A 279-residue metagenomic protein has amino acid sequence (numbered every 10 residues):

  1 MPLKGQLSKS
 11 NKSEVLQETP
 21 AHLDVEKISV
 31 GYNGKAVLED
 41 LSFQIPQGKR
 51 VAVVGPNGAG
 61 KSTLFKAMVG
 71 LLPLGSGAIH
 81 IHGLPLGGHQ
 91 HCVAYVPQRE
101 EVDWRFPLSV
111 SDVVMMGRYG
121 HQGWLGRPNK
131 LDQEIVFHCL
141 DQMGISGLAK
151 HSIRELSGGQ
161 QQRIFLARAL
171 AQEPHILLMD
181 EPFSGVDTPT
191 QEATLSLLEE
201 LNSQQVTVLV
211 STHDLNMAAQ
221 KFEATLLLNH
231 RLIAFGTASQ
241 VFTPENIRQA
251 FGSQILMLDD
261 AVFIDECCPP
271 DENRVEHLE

Functional and structural regions predicted by a protein language model:
V69: Helix-to-loop junction immediately C-terminal to a conserved catalytic motif
G77-H89: Conserved ABC transporter NBD signature motif
M115, K130-L148: Conserved ABC ATPase "signature" region
S152-L156, Q160: Conserved ABC ATPase signature
E173: Conserved catalytic motifs of ABC-family nucleotide-binding domains
L177-E181: Catalytic Walker B motif of ABC-type/P-loop ATPase nucleotide-binding domains
T243-E279: ABC ATPase nucleotide-binding domains
